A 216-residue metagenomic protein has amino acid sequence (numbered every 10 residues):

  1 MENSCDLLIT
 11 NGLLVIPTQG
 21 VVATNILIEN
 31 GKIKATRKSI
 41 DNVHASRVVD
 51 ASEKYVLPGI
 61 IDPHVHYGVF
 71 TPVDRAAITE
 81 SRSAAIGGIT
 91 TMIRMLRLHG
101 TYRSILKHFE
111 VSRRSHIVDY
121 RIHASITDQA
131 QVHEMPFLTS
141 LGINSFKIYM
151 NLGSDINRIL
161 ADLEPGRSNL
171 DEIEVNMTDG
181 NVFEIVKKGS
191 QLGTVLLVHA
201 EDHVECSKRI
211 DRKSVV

Functional and structural regions predicted by a protein language model:
M1-P58: Histidine-rich, glycine-flanked metal-binding segment
N11-G12, P17-T18, T36-R37, A51-S52 (+6 more regions): Fold-independent oxyanion-binding glycine-rich loops and adjacent beta-strand/coil segments at enzyme active sites
G12, G31, E53, H64 (+5 more regions): Divalent metal-coordination and catalytic microenvironments
H44, G88, L141-G142: Short, structured coil segments at secondary-structure junctions
A51-S115: Metal-associated gating/positioning segment near the N- to mid-region
L98-L106, E110-V216: Histidine/acidic-residue-rich, glycine-tolerant segments that coordinate divalent metal ions
